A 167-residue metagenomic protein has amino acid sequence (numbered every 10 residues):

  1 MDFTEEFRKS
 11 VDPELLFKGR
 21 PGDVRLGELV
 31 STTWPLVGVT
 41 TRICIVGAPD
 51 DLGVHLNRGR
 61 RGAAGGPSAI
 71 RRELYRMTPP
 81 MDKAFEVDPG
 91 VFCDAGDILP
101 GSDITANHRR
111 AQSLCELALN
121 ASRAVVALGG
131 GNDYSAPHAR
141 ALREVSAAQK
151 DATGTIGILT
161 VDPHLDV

Functional and structural regions predicted by a protein language model:
M1-G157: Metal-dependent C-N hydrolase catalytic cores
T153-V167: Mid-sequence, gly/pro-rich, charge-dense loop/helix-turn segments that line enzyme active sites
